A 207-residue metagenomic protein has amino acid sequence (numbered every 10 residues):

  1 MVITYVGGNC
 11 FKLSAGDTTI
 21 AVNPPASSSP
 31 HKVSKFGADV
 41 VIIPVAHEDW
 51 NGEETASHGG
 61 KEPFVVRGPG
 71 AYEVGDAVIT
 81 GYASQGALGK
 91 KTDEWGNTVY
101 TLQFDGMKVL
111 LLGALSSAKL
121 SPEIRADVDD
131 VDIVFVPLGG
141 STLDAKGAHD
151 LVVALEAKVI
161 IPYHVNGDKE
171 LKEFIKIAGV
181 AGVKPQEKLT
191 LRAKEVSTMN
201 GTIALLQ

Functional and structural regions predicted by a protein language model:
M1-G16, G68-S84, T198, A204-Q207: Zn-dependent metallo-beta-lactamase
M1-S29, D93-G113, I133: Conserved beta-strand hairpin/beta-sheet module of binuclear metal-dependent hydrolase folds, prominently
V2-N9, D93-E94, V159-Q207: Binuclear metal-ion centers of metallo-dependent hydrolases, dominated by the metallo-beta-lactamase
L13, V41, I79, A114 (+1 more regions): Divalent metal-coordination and catalytic microenvironments
P24-A26, V45-H47, S84-G86, G113-S116 (+2 more regions): Active-site metal-binding loops of divalent metal-dependent hydrolases
S27-A71, A126-F135: Active-site metal-binding motif and surrounding structural segment of the metallo-beta-lactamase
E53-V109: Portal/gating segments that form or line small-molecule/metal binding sites
L88-L155: Active-site-proximal loop/helix segments of hydrolase catalytic cores
